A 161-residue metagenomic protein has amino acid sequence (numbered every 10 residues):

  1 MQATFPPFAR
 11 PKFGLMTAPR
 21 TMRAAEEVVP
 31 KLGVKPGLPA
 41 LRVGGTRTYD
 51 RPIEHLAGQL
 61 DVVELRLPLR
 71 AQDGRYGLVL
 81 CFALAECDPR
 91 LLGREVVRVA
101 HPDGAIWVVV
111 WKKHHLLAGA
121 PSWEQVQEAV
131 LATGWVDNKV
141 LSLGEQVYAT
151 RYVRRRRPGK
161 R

Functional and structural regions predicted by a protein language model:
G14-E26: Class I SAM-dependent methyltransferase Rossmann-like catalytic core, especially the SAM/SAH-binding loop
G37-T46: Conserved class I S-adenosyl-L-methionine
R47-E54, L116-A118: Short, charged/polar "capping" segments at the starts of alpha-helices and the immediately preceding loops
R70-V79: A short acidic, Gly/Pro-enriched loop at the edge of an enzyme's catalytic core that lines a small-molecule cofactor
L92-P102: A short glycine-rich, Lys/Arg-flanked "PGG" loop and its adjoining helix->strand segment in the class I
D103-W111: Conserved beta-strand signature within the Rossmann-like core of class I S-adenosyl-L-methionine
A120-V140: Conserved Class I S-adenosyl-L-methionine
T133-R161: Class I S-adenosyl-L-methionine
